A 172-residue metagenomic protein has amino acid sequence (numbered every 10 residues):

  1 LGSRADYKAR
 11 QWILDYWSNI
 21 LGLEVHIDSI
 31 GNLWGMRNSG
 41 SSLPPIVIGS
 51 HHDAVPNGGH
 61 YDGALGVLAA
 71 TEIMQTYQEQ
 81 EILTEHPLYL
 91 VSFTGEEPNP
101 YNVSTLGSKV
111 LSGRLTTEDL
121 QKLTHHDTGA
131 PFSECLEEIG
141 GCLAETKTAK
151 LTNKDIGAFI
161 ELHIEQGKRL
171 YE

Functional and structural regions predicted by a protein language model:
L1-G59, Y77: Acidic/His- and Gly-rich active-site-bordering loop/insert found across diverse amide/peptide-bond hydrolases
I13-L14, I73, F132: Residues within well-ordered alpha-helices
L21, S41-I46, L83-L88, K154-G157: Short coil/turn connectors at secondary-structure junctions
D28, L83-T84, T146-K150: Flexible, glycine/charged-enriched surface loops at secondary-structure junctions
P44, A64-T71, E79, S104-T116: A glycine- and small-aliphatic-rich helix-loop capping segment at beta-alpha/alpha-beta transitions that lines
I48, G58-E97, L162: Alpha-helical metal-binding/catalytic segments enriched in His/Glu/Asp
D53, G95-E96, N102-E172: Midchain, well-structured core segments that form catalytic/ion-binding scaffolds
